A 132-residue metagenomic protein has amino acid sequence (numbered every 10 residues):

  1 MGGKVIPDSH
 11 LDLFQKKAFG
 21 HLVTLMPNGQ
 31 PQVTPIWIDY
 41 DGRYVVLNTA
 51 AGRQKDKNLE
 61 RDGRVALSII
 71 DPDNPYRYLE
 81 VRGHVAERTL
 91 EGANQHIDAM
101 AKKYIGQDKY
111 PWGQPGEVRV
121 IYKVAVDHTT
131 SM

Functional and structural regions predicted by a protein language model:
M1-F19: Extreme N-terminal tail/first-helix region
M1-V5, R77-M132: Charged, gly/pro-rich active-site loop segments
I6-H10, K55, H96: Hydrophobic alpha-helical segments typical of transmembrane helices and their membrane-interface/capping positions
F14, N58-L59, M100, V124: A generic structural signal for nonpolar/aromatic side chains embedded in well-ordered alpha-helices
A18-A51, L59, V65-I69, E80: Short beta-strand segments
N28-Q30, D71-P75, Q114-G116: A short beta-turn/loop motif at secondary-structure boundaries
R53-K55, N74: Short, surface-exposed beta-strand-loop junctions and turns on beta-sheet-rich folds
D56-D62, Y78, G106: A short, polar/proline- and glycine-enriched secondary-structure boundary/capping micro-motif
